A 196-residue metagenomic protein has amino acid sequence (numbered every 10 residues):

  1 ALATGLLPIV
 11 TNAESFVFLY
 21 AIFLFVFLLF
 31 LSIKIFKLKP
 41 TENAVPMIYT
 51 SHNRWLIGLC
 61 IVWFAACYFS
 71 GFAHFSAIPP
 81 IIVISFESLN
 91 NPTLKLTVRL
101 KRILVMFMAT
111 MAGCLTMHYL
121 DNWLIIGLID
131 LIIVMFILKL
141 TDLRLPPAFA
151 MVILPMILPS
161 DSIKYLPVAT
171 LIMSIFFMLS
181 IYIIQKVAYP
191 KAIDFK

Functional and structural regions predicted by a protein language model:
A1-A3, A77-I81, L145-M151: Transmembrane helix boundary and interhelical junction motifs in multipass membrane proteins
L2-L7, L128-I133, I137, L154: Alpha-helical transmembrane segments of integral membrane proteins
A3-V10, G113, M117, A150-I157: Generic transmembrane alpha-helix signature in multi-pass membrane proteins, especially transporters/channels
T11-F107, M111, L115-D130, F136-I137 (+2 more regions): Alpha-helical transmembrane segments and their membrane-interface boundaries that form or gate the permeation pathway
